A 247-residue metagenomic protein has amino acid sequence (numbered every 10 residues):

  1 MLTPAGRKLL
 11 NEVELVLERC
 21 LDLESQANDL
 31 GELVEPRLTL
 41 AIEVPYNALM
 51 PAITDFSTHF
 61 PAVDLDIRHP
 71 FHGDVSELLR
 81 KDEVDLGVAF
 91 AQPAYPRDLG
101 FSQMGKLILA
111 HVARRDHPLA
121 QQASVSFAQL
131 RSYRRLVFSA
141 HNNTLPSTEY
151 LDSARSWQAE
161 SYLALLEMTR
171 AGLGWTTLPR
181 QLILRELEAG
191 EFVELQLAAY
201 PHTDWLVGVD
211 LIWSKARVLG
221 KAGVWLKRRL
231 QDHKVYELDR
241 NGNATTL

Functional and structural regions predicted by a protein language model:
M1-D29: Alpha-helical "hinge/linker" immediately C-terminal to small N-terminal DNA-binding modules
A5, L9-E12, A52, Q122 (+2 more regions): Short amphipathic alpha-helical coupling segments at ligand-binding clamshell hinges and other catalytic/signaling
G6, L78-R80, L130, M168-L173 (+1 more regions): Hydrophobic residues within well-ordered alpha-helices
P36-Y95, N243-L247: Central regulatory/effector-binding core of bacterial HTH transcription factors
R37-A41, G87, V112, L136 (+2 more regions): Short, well-ordered beta-strand segments
A94, D98-L173, L178-D204, V224 (+1 more regions): C-terminal regulatory
V112-P118, L206-L219: A bilobed periplasmic-binding-protein/Venus flytrap-type ligand-binding module shared by bacterial periplasmic
